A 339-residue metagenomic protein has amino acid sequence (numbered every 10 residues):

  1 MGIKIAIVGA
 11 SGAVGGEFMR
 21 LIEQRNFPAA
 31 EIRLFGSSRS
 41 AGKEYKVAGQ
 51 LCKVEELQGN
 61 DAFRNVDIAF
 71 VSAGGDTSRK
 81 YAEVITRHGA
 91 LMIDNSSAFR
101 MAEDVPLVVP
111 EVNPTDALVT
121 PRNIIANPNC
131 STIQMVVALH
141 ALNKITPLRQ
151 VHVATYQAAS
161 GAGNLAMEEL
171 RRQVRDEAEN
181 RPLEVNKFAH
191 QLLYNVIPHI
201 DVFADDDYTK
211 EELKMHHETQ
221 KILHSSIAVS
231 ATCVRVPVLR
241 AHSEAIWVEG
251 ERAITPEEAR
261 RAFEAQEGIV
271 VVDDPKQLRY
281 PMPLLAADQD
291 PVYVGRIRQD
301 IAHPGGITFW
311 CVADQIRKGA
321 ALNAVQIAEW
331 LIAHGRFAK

Functional and structural regions predicted by a protein language model:
M1-L192, A228, R261, V292-Y293 (+4 more regions): N-terminal Rossmann-like NAD(P) cofactor-binding subdomain of oxidoreductases, focused on the glycine-rich
A69, A159-K339: Charged docking surfaces used in two-component/phosphorelay signaling
